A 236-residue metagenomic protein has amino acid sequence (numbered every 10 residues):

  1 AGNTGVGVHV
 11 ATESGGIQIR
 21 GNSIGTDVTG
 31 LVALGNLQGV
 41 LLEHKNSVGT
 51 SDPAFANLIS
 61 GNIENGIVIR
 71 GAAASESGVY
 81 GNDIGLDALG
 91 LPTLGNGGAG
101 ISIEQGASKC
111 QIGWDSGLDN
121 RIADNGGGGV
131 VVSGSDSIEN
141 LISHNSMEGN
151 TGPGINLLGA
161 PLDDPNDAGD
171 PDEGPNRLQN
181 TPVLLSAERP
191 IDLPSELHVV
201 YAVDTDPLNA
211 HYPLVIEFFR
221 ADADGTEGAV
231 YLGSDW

Functional and structural regions predicted by a protein language model:
V6-E13, T26, G30-K45, T50-F55 (+7 more regions): Glycine-rich beta-solenoid repeat tracts in large extracellular/virion proteins
I17, N46, S77, C110 (+1 more regions): Short beta-strand/loop motifs in extracellular/secreted proteins, especially within beta-sandwich accessory domains
G117-D119, A221-G225: Change "in extracellular beta-sheet-rich domains … of secreted and cell-surface proteins" to "in beta-sheet-rich domains
E139-L178: Conserved glycine-bearing catalytic or ligand-binding loops at nucleotide- and phosphate-handling centers of large
P165-N209: Surface beta-strand/loop "capping" patches
V215-F219: Beta-strand signatures of extracellular beta-sandwich domains
A229-W236: Solvent-exposed serine/threonine-rich low-complexity stretches and specific carbohydrate-binding patches
